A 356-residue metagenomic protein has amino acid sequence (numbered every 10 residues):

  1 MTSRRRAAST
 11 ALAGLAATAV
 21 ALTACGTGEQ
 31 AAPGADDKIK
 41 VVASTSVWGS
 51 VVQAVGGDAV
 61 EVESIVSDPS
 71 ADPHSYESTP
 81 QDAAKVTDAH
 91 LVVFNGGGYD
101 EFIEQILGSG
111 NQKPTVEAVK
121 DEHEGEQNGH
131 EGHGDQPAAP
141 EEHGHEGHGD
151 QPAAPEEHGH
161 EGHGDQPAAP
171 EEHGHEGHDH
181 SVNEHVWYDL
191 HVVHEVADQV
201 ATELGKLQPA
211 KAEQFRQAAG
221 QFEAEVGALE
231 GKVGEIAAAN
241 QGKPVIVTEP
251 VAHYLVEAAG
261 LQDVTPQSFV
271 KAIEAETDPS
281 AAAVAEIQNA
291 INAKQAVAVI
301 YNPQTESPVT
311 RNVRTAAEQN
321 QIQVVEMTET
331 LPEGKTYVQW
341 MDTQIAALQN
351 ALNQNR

Functional and structural regions predicted by a protein language model:
T2-R356: Extracytoplasmic metal-acquisition and chelation regions
